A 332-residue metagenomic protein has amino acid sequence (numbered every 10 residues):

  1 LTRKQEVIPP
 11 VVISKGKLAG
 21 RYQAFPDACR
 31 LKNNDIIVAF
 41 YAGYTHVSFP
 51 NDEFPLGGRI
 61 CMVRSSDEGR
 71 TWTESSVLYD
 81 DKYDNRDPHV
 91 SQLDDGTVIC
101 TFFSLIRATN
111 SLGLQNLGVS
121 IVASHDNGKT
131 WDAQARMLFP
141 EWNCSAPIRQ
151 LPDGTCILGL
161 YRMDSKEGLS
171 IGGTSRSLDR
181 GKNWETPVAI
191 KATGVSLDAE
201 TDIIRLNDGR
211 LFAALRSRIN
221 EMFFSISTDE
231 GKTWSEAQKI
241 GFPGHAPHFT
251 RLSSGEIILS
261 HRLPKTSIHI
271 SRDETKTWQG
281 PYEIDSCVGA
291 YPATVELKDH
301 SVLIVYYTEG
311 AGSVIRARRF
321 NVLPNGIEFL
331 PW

Functional and structural regions predicted by a protein language model:
L1-W332: Asp-box/BNR beta-propeller blade signature and adjacent active/binding-site loops in extracellular glycan-interacting
